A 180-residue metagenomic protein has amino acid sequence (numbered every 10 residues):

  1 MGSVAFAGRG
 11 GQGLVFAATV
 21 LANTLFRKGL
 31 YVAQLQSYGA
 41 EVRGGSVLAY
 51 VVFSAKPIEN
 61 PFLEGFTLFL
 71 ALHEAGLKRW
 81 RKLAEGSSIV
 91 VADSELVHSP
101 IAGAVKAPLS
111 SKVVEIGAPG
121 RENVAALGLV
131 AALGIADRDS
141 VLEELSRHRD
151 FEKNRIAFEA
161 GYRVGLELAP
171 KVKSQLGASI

Functional and structural regions predicted by a protein language model:
M1-I180: Active-site cofactor/cluster-binding pocket
